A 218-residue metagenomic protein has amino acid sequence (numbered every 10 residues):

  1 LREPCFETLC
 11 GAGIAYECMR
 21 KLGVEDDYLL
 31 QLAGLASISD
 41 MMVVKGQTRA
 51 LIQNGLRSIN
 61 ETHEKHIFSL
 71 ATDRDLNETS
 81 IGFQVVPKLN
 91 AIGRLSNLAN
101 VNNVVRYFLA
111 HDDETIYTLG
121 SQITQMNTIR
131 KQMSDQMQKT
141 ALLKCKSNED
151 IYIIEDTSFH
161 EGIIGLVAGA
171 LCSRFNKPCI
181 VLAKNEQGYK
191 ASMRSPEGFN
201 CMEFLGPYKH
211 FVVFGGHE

Functional and structural regions predicted by a protein language model:
L1-A12, E25: Hydrophobic, small-residue-rich alpha-helical packing segments that form membrane-like cores
G23-E218: Hydrophobic helix-and-loop "lid/oligomerization" segment in the mid-to-C-terminal part of catalytic domains
